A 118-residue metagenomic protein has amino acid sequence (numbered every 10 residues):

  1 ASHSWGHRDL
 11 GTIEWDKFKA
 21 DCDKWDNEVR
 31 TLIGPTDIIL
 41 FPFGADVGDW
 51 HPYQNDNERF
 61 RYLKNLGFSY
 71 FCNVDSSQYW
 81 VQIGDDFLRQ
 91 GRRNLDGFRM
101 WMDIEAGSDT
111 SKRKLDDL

Functional and structural regions predicted by a protein language model:
A1-H7: Histidine-centered catalytic micro-motifs
L10-L118: C-terminal active-site subregion of NodB/CE4 polysaccharide deacetylases
